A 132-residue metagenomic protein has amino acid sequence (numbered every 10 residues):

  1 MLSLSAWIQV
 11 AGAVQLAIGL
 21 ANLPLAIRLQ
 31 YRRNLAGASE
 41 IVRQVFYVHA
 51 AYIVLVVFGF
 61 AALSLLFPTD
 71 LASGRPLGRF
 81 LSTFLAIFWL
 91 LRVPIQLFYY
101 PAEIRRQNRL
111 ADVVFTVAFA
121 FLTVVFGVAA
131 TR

Functional and structural regions predicted by a protein language model:
M1-G19: Hydrophobic transmembrane alpha-helical segments in integral membrane proteins
S5-A6, A38-R43, D70-L81, I104-F115: Non-cytosolic membrane-interface motifs at loop->transmembrane helix junctions
A13, A17-A26, I41-T69, T83-L91: Core segments of alpha-helical transmembrane spans in multipass integral membrane proteins
L25-Q44, Y99: Cytosolic, membrane-interface loops and tails of multi-pass inner-membrane proteins
F46-A51, T83-L85, N108-F121: Individual transmembrane alpha-helices with interfacial aromatic-anchor signatures
L55-F60, A118-V125: Hydrophobic cores of alpha-helical transmembrane segments in multi-pass inner/ER membrane proteins, independent
W89-A102: Transmembrane alpha-helical segments of integral membrane proteins
V124-R132: Juxtamembrane boundary at the C-terminal end of a transmembrane helix
